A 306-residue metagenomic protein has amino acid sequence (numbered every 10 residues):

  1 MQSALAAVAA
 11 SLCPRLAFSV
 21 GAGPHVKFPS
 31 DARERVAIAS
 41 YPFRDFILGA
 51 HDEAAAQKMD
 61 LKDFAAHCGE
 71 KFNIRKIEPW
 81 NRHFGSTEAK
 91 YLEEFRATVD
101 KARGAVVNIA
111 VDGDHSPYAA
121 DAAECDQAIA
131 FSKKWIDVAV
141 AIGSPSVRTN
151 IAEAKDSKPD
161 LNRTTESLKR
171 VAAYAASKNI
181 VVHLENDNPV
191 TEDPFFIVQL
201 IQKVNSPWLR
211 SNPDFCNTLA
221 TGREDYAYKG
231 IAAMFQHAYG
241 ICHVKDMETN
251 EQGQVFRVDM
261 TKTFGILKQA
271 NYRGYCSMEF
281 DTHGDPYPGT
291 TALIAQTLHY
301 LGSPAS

Functional and structural regions predicted by a protein language model:
Q2-A141, P159-N162, A176, S206 (+7 more regions): N-terminal pre-domain/capping segments
K76, S146, I241, G274-Y275: Residues at the N-termini of beta-strands
K76-I77, T165-I266: Acidic/histidine-rich catalytic cores of soluble enzymes
G104, I180, A270-G274: A short helix->loop->beta-strand "cap" motif at the edges of active sites that frequently abuts
V138-K158, K178-D187: Active-site groove signature of glycoside hydrolases
A154-K169: Active-site cleft segment of glycoside hydrolase catalytic domains centered on the general acid/base Glu
S277-T282: Short acidic/histidine-rich active-site segments
